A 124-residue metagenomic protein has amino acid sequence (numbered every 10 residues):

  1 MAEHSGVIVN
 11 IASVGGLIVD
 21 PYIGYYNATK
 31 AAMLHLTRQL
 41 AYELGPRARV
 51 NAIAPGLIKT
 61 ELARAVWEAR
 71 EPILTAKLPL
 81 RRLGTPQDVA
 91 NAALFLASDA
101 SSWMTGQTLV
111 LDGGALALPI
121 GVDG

Functional and structural regions predicted by a protein language model:
V9, V50-I53, A63, G106 (+1 more regions): Hydrophobic structural elements of the Rossmann-like NAD(P)H-binding subdomain that define the short-chain
S13: Residue(s) in the substrate-gating loop at a strand-loop-helix junction that position the organic substrate next
I18, L94, T105-G124: Short C-terminal tail/terminal secondary-structure segment of NAD(P)H-dependent dehydrogenase/reductase domains
Y26, L34: Catalytic tyrosine of NAD(P)H-dependent dehydrogenase/reductases that use a Tyr as the general acid/base
T29, T37: Active-site helix of classical SDR
A41-P46, S102: Alpha-helical segment proximal to the catalytic Tyr-Lys
A52, E68, I73-A100, M104 (+1 more regions): C-terminal helical subdomain
G56-L78, D88, L118-G124: A glycine/serine/threonine-rich, flexible loop-to-helix segment that serves as the NAD(P) cofactor-binding "lid"
